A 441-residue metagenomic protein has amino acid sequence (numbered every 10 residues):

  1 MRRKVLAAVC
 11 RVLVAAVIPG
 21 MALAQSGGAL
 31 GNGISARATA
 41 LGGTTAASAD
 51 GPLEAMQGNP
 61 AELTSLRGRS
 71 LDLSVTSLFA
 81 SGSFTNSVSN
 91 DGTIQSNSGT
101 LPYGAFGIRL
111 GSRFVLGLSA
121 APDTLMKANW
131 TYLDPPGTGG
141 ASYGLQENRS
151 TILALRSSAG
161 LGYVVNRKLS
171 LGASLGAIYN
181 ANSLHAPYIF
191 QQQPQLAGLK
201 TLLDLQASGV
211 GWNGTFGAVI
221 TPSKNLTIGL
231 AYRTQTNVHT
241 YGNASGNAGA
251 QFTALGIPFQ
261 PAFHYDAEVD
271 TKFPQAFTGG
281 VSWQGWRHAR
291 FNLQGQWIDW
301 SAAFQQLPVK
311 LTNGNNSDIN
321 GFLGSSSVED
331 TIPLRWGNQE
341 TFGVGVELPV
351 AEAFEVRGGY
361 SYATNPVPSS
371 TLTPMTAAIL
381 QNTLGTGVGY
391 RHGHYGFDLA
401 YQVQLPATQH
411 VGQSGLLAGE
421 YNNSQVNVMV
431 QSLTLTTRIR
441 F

Functional and structural regions predicted by a protein language model:
M1-L13: Bacterial N-terminal signal peptides that target proteins for export
V17-P19: N-terminal signal peptide c-region/cleavage motif recognized by signal peptidases
A22: Long, basic N-terminal domains or extensions that often function in RNA/ssDNA interaction or organelle/cellular
Q25-G42, A46, G68, F84 (+1 more regions): Outer-membrane beta-barrel porins/channels
G43-A46, S70-S81, D91: Short strand-turn segments of transmembrane beta-barrel domains in outer membranes, especially the first one or two
G51: Active-site pocket-shaping loop/turn-to-helix segments
M56-E62: N-terminal periplasmic accessory domains that precede and gate Gram-negative outer-membrane beta-barrel machines
S89-S98: Acidic, serine/threonine-rich, low-complexity C-terminal transcriptional regulatory domains
